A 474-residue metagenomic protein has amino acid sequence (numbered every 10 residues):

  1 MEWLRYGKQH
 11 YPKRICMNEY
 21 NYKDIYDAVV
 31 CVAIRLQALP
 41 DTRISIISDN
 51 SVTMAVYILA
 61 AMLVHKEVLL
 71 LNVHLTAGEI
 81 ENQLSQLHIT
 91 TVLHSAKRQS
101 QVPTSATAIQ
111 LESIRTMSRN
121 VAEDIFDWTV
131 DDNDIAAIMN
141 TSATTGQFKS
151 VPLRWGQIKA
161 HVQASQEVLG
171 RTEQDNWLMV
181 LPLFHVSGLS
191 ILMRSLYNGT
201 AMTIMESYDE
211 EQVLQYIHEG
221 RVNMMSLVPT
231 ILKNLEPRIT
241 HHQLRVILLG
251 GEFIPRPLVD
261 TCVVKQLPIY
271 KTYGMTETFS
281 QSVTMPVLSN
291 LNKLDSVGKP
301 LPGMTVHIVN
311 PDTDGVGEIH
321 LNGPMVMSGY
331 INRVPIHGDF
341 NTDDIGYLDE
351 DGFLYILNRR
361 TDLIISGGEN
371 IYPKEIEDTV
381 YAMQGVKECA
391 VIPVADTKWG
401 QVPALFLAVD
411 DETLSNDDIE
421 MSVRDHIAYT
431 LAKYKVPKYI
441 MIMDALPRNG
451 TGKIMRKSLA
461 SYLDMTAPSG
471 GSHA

Functional and structural regions predicted by a protein language model:
K8, V121-N140, Q147, G170-N176: Conserved pre-ATP/AMP-binding loop-to-beta segment of ANL
H10-A38, S45, S51, L59 (+3 more regions): Conserved AMP-binding/adenylate-forming core of the ANL superfamily
N21-K23, W128, D134-Q163: Conserved AMP-binding A3 loop
K159-N176, F184-M224: Conserved AMP-binding/adenylation subdomain of ANL enzymes
N223-L227, K233-N292, T305: Gly/Ser/Thr-rich phosphate-binding loop
V283, K299-G303, P311-D339, E369-I371: Conserved ATP/PPi-binding loop(s) of AMP-dependent carboxylate-activating enzymes
G323, I345-K435: AMP-binding/adenylate-forming catalytic core of the ANL superfamily
Y429-K453: AMP-binding/adenylate-forming catalytic domain of the ANL superfamily
